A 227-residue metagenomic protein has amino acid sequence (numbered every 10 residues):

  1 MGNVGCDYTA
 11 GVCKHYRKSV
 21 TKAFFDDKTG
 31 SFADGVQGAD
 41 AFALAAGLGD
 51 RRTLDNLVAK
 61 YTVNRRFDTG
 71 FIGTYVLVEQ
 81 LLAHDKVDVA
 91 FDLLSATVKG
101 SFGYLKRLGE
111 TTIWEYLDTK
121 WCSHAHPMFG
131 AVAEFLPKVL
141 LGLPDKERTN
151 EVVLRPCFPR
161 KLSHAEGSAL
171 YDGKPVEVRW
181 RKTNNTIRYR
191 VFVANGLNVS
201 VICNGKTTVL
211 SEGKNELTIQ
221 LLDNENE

Functional and structural regions predicted by a protein language model:
M1-S123, S211, T218-L221: Catalytic cores of carbohydrate-active enzymes
G11, H15-K18, D88-E227: Non-catalytic C-terminal accessory modules of carbohydrate-active enzymes
